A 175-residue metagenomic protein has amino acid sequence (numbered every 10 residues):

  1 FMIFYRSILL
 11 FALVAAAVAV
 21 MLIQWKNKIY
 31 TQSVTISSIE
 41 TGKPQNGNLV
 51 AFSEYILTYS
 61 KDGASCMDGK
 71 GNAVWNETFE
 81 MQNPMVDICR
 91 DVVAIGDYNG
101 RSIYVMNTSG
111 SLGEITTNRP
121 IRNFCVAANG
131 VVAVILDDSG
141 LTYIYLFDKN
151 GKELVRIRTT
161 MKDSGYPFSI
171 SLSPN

Functional and structural regions predicted by a protein language model:
F1-N46, S53-E54: Sequence/structural signature of beta-propeller modules and their immediately flanking N-terminal secretory/stalk
I29-T41, G71-T78, S109-T116, E153-M161: A short beta-strand motif characteristic of beta-propeller blades
I39-N72: Short extracytoplasmic
G42-A51, E80-D91, R119-G130, D163-S171: Repeated scaffold domains used in trafficking and secretory/extracellular systems, primarily beta-propellers
E54-K61, C89-S102, G130, V134-G140: Beta-strand C-termini and the immediately following turn/loop, strongest in propeller blades
C66, Y104-V105, Y145-L146: Conserved blade-register residue in beta-propeller folds
G71-V93, R101-S102, N107-C125: Blade-loop segments of beta-propeller domains
G140-N175: Extracytoplasmic/periplasmic C-terminal soluble domains
